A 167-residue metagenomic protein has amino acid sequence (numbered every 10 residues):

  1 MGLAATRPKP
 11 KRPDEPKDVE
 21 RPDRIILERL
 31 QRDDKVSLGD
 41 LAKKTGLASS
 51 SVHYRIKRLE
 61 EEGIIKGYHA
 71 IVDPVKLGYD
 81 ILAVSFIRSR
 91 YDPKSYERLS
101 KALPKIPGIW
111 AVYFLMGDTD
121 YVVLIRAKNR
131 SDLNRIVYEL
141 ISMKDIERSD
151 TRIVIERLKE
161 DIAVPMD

Functional and structural regions predicted by a protein language model:
M1-D167: A compositional/biophysical signature of low hydrophobicity enriched in polar/charged and small residues
